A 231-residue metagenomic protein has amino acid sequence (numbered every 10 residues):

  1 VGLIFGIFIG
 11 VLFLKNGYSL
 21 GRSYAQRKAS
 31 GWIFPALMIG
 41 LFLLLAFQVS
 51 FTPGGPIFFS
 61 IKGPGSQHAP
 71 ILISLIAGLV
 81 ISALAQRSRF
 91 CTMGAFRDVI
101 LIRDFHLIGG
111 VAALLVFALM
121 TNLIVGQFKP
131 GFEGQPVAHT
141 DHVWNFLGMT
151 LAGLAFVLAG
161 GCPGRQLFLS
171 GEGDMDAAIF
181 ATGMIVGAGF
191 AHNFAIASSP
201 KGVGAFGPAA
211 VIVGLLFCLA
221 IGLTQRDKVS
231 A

Functional and structural regions predicted by a protein language model:
V1-A231: Membrane-interfacial helix-loop segments of redox and metal-homeostasis proteins, especially TM-loop-TM junctions
